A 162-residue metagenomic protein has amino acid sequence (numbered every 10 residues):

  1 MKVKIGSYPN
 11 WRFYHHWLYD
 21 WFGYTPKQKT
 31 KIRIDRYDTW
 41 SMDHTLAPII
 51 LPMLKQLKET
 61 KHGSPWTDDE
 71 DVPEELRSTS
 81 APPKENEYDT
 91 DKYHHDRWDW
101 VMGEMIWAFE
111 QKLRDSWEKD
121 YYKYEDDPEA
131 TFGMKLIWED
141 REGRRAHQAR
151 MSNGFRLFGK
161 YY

Functional and structural regions predicted by a protein language model:
M1-Y161: Long, non-globular targeting/processing and low-complexity regions
